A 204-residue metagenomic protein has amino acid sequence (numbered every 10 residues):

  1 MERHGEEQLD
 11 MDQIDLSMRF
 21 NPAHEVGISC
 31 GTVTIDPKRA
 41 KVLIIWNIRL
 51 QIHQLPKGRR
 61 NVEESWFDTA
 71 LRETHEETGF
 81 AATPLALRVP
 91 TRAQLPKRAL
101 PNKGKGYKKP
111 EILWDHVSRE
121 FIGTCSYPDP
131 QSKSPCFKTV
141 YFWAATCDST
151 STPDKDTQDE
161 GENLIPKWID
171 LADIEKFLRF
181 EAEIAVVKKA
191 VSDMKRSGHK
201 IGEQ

Functional and structural regions predicted by a protein language model:
M1-T32: Acidic, metal-coordinating catalytic segment for phosphate/diphosphate chemistry, firing primarily on the Nudix
G27, L50, C136-V140: Short connector loops at helix/strand junctions that flank enzyme active sites, especially segments positioning acidic
I44-N47: Short, acidic/hydrophobic/Gly-rich beta-strand patch recurrent on exposed beta strands that often constitutes part
I52-P56: Short small-residue beta-strand/loop micro-motif enriched in glycine and branched aliphatics
G58-A185: Unchanged
A172-Q204: Charged phosphate-binding loop/patch that engages nucleotide di/tri-phosphates or the phosphate backbone of nucleic
